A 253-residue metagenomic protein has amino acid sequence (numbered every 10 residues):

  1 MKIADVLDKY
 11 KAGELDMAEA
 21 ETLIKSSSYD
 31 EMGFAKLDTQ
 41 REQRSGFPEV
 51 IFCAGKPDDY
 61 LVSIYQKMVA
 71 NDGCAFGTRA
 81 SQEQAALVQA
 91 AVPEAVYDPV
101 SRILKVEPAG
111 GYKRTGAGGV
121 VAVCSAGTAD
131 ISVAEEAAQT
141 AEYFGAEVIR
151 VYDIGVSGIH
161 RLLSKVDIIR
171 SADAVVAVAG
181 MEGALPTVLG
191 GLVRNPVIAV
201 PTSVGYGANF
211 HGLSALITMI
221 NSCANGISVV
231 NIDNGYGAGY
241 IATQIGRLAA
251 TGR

Functional and structural regions predicted by a protein language model:
M1-A86, A91: Long amphipathic alpha-helical segments
D59-L61, D130-E135, I159-H160, A179-V188 (+2 more regions): Short glycine/serine/threonine-rich phosphate/pyrophosphate-binding segments that cradle anionic phosphate groups
V96-V100, L189-G212: Short, acidic/small-residue loops that bind anionic groups at enzyme active sites
I103-K105, A109, E147-I168, L213-S214 (+1 more regions): Glycine-rich oxoanion-binding loops at beta->alpha junctions
G116-H160: Glycine-rich phosphate/diphosphate-binding loop of Rossmann-like nucleotide-binding domains
S125, A129, D167-R170, A174 (+2 more regions): C-terminal binding/interaction regions
S164-T202: Glycine-rich phosphate-binding loop
